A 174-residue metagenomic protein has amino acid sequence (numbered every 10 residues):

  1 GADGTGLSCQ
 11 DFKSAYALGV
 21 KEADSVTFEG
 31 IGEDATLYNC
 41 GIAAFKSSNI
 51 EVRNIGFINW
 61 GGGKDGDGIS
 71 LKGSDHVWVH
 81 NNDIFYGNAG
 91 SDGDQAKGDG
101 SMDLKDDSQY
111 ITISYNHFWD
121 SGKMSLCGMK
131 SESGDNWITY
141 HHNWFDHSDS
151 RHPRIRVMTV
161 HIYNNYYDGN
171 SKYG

Functional and structural regions predicted by a protein language model:
A2-T27, T36-R53, N59-D75: Extracellular beta-strand-rich solenoid/capping regions of secreted or surface-exposed proteins that bind or remodel
A17, S91-D94: Short consensus segments that form the blades of beta-propeller domains, in both extracellular/periplasmic
D24-D34, S48-N59, G73-G90, G100-S101 (+3 more regions): Right-handed parallel beta-helix
K97: Binding-interface segments
